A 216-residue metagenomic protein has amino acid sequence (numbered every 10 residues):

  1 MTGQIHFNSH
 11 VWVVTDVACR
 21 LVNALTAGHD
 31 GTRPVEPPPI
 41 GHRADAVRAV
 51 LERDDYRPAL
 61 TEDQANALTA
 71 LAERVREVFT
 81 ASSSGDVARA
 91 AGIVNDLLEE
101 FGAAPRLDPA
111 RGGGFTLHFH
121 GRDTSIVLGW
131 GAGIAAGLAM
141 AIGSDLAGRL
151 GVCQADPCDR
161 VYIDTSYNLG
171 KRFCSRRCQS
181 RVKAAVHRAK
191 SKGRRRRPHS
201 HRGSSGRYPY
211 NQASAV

Functional and structural regions predicted by a protein language model:
M1-V152, D156-D164, R197-V216: Short helix-coil boundary/hinge micro-motifs
N168-Q179: Cysteine-rich micro-motifs
L169, K192, R202-S205: Feature targets compositionally biased, intrinsically disordered low-complexity regions with long contiguous runs
V182-K192: Short metal-binding segments enriched for Cys and/or His
